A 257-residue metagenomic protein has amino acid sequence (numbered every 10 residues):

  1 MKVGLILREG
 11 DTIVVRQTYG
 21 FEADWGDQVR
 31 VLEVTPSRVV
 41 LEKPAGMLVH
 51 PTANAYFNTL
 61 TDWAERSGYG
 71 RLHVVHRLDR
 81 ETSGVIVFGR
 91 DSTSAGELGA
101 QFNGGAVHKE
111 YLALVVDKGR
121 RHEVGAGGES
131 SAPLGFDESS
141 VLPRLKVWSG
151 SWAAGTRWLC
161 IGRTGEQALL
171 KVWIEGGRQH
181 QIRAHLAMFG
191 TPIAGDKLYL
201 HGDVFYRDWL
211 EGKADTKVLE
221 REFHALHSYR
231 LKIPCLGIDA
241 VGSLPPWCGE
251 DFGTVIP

Functional and structural regions predicted by a protein language model:
M1-S140, W152-G155, R163-T164, L244-P257: RNA pseudouridine synthases
R77, V147-G150, E220-F223: Short Gly/Pro-enriched turn/cap motifs at secondary-structure boundaries
S139-L142, A153, W209-T216: Short Pro/Gly-enriched beta-strand edge/turn motifs at strand-loop
S149-A154, L198-G202: PP2C/PPM family metal-dependent serine/threonine protein phosphatase catalytic domain, recognizing the conserved
G165, L170-W173: Short histidine-centered loop motifs in beta-beta connectors
E175, R183-P257: Pseudouridine synthases involved in rRNA/tRNA modification
